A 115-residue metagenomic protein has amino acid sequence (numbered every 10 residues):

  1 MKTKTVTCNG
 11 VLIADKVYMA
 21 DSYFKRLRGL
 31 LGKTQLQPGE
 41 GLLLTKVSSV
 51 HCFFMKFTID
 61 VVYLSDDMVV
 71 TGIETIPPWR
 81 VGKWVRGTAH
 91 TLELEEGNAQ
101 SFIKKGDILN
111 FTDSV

Functional and structural regions predicted by a protein language model:
M1-V115: Compact, glycine-rich, soluble single-domain proteins
